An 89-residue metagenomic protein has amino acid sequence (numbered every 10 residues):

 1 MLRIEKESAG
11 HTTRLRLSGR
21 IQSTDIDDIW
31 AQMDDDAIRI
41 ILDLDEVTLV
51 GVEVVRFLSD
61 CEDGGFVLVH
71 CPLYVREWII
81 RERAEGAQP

Functional and structural regions predicted by a protein language model:
M1-P89: STAS-like cytosolic regulatory interaction modules
